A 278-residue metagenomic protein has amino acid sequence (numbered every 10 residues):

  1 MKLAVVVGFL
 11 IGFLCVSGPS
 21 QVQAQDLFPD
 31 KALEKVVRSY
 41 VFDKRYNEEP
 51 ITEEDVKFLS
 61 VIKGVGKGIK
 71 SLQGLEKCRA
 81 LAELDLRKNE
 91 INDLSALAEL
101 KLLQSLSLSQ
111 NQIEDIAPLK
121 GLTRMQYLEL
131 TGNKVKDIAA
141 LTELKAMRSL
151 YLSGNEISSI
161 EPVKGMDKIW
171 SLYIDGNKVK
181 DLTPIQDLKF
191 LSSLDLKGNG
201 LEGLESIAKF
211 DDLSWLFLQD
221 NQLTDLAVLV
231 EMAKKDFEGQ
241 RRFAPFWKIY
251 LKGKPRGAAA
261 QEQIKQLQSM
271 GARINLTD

Functional and structural regions predicted by a protein language model:
K2, V6-V7, F13-E83, A96 (+12 more regions): N-terminal capping/linker segments that flank leucine-rich repeat
D85-K88, N92-D137, R148-S153: A generic tandem-repeat structural signature
L102-Q104, K120, R124-E129, T142-Y151 (+3 more regions): Change "centered on extracellular leucine-rich repeats
V135, V179, G239-R241: Intrinsically disordered, low-complexity Ser/Thr/Pro-rich tracts
